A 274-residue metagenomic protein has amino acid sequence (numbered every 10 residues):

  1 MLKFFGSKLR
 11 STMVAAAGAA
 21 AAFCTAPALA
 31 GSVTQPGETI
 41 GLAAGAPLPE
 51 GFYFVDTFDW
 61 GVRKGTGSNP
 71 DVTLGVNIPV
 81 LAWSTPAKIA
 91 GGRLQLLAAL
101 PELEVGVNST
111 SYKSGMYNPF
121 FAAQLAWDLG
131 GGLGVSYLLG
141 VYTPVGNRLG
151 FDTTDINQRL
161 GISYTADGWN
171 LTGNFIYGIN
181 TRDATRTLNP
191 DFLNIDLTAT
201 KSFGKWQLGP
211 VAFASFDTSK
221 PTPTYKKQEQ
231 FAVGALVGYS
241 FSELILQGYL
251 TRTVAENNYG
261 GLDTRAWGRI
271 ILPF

Functional and structural regions predicted by a protein language model:
M1-G37, F274: Cleavable N-terminal export/targeting peptides
T34, E38, D59, R186-F274: Outer membrane beta-barrel transmembrane domains
L42-A44, D56, P79-T85, F121-W127 (+6 more regions): Residues on the lipid-exposed face of transmembrane beta-strands in outer-membrane beta-barrel proteins
A43-G51, T85-Q95, S109, D128-V135 (+3 more regions): Short loop/turn motifs that connect adjacent beta-strands in outer-membrane beta-barrel proteins
F52-F54, G92-A98, V135-L139, Q158 (+6 more regions): Transmembrane beta-strands of outer-membrane beta-barrel proteins
G61-G65, P101-S109, A126-G130, V141-L149 (+4 more regions): Sequence/structural signature of outer-membrane beta-barrel proteins
S68-G75, T110-Y117, R148-D155, T185-D191 (+2 more regions): Replace "Gram-negative outer membrane beta-barrel proteins" with "bacterial and organellar outer membrane beta-barrel
L138, T143-K220, L250: Detector for outer-membrane/organellar transmembrane beta-barrel domains, recognizing the amphipathic beta-strand
